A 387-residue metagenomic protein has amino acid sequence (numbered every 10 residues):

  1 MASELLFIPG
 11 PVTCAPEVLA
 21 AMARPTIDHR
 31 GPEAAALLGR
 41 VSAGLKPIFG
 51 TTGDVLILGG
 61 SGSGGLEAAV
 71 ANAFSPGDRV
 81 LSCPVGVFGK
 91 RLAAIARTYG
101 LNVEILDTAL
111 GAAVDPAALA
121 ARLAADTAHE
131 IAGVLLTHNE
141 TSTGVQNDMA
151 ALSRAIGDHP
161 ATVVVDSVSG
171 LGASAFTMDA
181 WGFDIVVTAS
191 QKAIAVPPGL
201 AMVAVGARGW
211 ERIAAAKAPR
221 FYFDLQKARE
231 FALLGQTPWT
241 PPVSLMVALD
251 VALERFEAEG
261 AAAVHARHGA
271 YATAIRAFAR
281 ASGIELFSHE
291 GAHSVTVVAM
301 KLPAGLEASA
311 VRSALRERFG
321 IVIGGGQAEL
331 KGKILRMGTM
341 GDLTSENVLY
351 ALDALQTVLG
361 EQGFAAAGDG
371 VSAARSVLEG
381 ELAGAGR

Functional and structural regions predicted by a protein language model:
A2-G59, S63: A glycine-/small-polar-enriched, mobile loop at the entrance of the PLP active site in fold-type I
T13-C14, Q191-A281, R387: Active-site C-terminal subdomain of aminotransferase-like
T52-L81, V85, G89-A93: Conserved beta-loop-alpha segment that forms the PLP phosphate-binding cup at the N-terminus of a helix
V114-G172, A193: Active-site phosphate-binding strand-loop segment of PLP-dependent enzymes
D179-Q191: Conserved active-site segment immediately N-terminal to the catalytic lysine that forms the internal aldimine
E285-R318: Conserved PLP-binding catalytic core of the aspartate aminotransferase-like
E329, K333-R387: PLP-dependent enzyme catalytic core of the Aspartate aminotransferase-like
